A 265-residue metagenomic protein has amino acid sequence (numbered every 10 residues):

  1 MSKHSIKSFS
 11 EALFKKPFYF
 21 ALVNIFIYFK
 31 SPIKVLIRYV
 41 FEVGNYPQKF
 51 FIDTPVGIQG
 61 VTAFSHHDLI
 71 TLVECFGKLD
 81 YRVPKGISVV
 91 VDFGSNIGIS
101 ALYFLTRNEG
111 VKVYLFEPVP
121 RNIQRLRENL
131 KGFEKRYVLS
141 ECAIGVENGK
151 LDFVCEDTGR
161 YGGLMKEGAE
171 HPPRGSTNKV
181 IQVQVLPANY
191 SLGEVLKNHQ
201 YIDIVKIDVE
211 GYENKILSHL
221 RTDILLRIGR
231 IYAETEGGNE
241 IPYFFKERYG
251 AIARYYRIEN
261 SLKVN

Functional and structural regions predicted by a protein language model:
M1-N265: Phosphate/nucleotide-binding beta-alpha loop and adjacent structural elements of enzyme active sites
